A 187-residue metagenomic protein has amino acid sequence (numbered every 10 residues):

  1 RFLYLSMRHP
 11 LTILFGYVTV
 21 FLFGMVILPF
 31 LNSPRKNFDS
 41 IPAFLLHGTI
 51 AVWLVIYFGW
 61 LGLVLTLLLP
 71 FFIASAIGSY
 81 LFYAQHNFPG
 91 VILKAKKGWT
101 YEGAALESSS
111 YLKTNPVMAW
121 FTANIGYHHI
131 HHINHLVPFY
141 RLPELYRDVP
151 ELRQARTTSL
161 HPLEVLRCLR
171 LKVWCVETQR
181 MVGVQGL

Functional and structural regions predicted by a protein language model:
R1-S110, A119-T122, T178-Q185: Hydrophobic transmembrane alpha-helical segments that form the core helix bundle of multi-pass membrane enzymes
F2, K97-G98, N115-P116, T157 (+1 more regions): Coil-to-alpha-helix initiation sites in intrinsically disordered, low-complexity, charged segments
I73-A74, Y127, L142: Internal amphipathic alpha-helical segments of the cytochrome P450 catalytic fold
A84-N87, L112-K113, L163-R167: Juxtamembrane/interface motifs at transmembrane-helix termini
K96-W99, T114, P138-P143: A generic short-segment signal for beta-strand/edge and adjacent turn/coil regions
S108-P138: Acidic, Ser/Thr-rich low-complexity segments on the non-lumenal side of membrane proteins
I130, H135-L187: A membrane-cytosol interface segment of integral membrane proteins
